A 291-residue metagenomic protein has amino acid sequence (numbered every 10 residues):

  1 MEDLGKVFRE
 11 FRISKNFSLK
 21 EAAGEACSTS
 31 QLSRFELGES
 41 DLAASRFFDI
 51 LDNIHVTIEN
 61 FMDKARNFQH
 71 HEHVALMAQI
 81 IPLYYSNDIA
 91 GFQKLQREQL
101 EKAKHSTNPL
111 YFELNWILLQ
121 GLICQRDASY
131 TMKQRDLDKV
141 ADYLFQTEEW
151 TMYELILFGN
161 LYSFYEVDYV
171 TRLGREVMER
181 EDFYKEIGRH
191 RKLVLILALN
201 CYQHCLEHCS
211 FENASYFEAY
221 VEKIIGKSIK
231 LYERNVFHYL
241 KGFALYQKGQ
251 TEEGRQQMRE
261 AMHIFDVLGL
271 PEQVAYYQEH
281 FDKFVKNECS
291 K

Functional and structural regions predicted by a protein language model:
M1-S14: A short, Lys/Arg-rich alpha-helix, primarily the initiator
V7, A78, F112-I123, I156-N160 (+5 more regions): "A position-specific structural signal for the A-helix of alpha-solenoid helical repeats
N16-S33: Short alpha-helical DNA-recognition segment
S45-N60: DNA major-groove recognition helix of helix-turn-helix/homeodomain DNA-binding modules
D63-A90, R259, H263, V267: Short, charged recognition helix plus adjacent turn of helix-turn-helix-like nucleic-acid-binding domains
Y85-E98, S129-D138, V167-E179, H208-A219 (+1 more regions): Helix-turn-helix repeat elements of alpha-solenoid scaffolds
R97-K104, D138-Q146, M178-K185, E218-K227 (+1 more regions): Amphipathic alpha-helical segments of tetratricopeptide repeats
E154-L231: Alpha-helical adaptor scaffolds
